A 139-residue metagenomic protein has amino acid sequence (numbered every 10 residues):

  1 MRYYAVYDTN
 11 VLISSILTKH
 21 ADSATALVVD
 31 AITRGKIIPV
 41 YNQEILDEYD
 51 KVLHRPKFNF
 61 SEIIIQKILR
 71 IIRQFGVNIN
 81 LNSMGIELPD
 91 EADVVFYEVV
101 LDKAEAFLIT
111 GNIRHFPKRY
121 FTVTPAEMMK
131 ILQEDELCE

Functional and structural regions predicted by a protein language model:
M1-P39: Short, well-structured N-terminal submotif of metal-dependent ribonuclease cores
T9, Q43, G111-I113: Short secondary-structure boundary segments
L12-I13, D47, H115-P117: Short, active-site-adjacent cap segments at secondary-structure transitions
S14-I16, V52, R119, I131-L132: Residues that scaffold the ATP/ADP-binding catalytic core of kinase and kinase-like folds
D30-M84: PIN-domain endoribonuclease scaffold, especially VapC-family toxins
R73-G111: Active-site neighborhoods of divalent-metal-dependent phosphate/nucleic-acid chemistry enzymes
V94, A106-F107, I113-E139: Acidic, PIN/NYN-like endoribonuclease modules and their adjacent C-terminal/linker elements
